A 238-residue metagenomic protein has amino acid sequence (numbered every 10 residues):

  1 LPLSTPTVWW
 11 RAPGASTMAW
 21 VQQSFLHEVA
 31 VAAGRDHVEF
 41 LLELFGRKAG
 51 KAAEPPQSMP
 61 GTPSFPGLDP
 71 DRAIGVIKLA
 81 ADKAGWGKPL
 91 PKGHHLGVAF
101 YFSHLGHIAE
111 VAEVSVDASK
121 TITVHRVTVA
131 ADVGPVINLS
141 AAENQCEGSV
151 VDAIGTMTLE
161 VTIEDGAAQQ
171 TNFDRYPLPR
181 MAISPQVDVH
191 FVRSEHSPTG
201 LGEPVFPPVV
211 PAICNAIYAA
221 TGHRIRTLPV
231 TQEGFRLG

Functional and structural regions predicted by a protein language model:
L1-G238: Cofactor-binding beta-sheet edge motifs in enzyme active sites
